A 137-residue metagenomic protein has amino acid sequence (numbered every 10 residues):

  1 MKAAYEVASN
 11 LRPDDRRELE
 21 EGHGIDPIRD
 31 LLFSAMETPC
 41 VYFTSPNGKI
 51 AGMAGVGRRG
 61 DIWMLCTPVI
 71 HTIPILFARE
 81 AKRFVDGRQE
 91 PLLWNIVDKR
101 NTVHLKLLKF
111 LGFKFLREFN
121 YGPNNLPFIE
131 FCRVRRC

Functional and structural regions predicted by a protein language model:
M1-I25: Short amphipathic alpha-helix that is part of the acyltransferase structural core
L19-P39: Active-site rim helix/loop that mediates acceptor-substrate recognition in acyltransferases
E37-M53, G57: Conserved beta-hairpin
K49-I50, G57-L65, N125-P127: A conserved beta-turn-beta hairpin within the catalytic core of GNAT-like acetyltransferases that forms part
W63-R79: A short, internal acetyl-CoA/4′-phosphopantetheine-binding micro-motif in the GNAT/acyltransferase core
R79-L93, T102, L111: Conserved acyl-CoA
L93-K109, N120-N124: Conserved beta-strand-loop-alpha-helix junction that forms the acyl-donor binding cleft
Y121-C137: C-terminal "cap" of GNAT-fold acetyltransferases
